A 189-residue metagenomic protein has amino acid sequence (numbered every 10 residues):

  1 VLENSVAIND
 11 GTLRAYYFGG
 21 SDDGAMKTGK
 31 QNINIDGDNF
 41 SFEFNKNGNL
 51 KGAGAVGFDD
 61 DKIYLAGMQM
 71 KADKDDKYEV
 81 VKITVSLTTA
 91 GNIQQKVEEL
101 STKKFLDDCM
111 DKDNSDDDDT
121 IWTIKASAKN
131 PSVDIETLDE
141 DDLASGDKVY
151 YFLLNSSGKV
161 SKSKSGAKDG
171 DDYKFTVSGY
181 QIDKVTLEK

Functional and structural regions predicted by a protein language model:
V1-K189: Extracellular adhesion/carbohydrate-binding repeat motifs centered on closely spaced tryptophans
